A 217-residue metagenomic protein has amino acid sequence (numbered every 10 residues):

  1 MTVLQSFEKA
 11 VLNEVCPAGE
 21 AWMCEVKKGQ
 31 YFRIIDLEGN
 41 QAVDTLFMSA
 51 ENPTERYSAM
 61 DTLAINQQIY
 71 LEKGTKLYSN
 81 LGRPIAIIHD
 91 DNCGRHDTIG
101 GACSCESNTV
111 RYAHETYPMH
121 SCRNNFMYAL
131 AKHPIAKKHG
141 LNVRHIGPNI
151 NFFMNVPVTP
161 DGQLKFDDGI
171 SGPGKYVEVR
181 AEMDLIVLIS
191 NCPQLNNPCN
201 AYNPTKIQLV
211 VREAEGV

Functional and structural regions predicted by a protein language model:
M1-V217: Acidic, Ser/Thr/Pro
